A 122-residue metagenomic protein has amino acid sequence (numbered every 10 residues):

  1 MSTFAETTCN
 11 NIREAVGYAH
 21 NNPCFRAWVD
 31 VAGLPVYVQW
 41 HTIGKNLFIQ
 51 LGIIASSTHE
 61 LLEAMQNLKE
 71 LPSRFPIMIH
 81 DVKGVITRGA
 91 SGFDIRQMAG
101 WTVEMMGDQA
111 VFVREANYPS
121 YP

Functional and structural regions predicted by a protein language model:
M1-H59, Q66, E70-P122: Non-catalytic substrate-recognition and accessory regions of acyl/acetyltransferase enzymes
